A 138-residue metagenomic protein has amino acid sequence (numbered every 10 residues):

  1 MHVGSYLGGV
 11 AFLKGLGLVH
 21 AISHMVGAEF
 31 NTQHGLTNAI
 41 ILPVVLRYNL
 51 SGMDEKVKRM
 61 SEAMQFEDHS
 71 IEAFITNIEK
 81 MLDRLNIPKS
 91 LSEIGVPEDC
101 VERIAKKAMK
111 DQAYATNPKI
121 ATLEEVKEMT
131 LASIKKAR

Functional and structural regions predicted by a protein language model:
H2-L13, H24: Glycine-rich phosphate/diphosphate-binding loops and the adjacent beta-loop-alpha structural elements that coordinate
V3, H24, P43-R47, E62 (+2 more regions): Generic alpha-helical structural context detector
Y6-L7, G27, L46-R47, L82-D83 (+1 more regions): Amphipathic alpha-helical core segments of compact helical bundles
F12, I87, Y114-N117: Short arginine-rich
G17: Charged, alpha-helix-enriched surfaces in structured cytosolic catalytic cores of large nucleotide-utilizing machines
H20: Short conserved active-site loop signatures built around small residues
E29-C100: Gly/Pro-rich interdomain helix-loop hinge
D99-R138: Short, amphipathic C-terminal "tail helix"
